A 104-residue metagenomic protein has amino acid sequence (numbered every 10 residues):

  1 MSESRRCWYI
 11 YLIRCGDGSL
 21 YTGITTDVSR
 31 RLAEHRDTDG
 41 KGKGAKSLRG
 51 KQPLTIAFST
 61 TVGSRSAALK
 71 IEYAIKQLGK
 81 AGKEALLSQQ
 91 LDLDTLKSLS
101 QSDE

Functional and structural regions predicted by a protein language model:
M1-K41, R49-S59, S66-K76, Q90-E104: GIY-YIG nuclease catalytic motif and its immediate N-terminal context
A45: Conserved C-terminal helical docking segment of ANL/AMP-forming enzymes that engages the acyl-acceptor during
A81-S88: A short, polar/charged loop-to-alpha-helix boundary motif
